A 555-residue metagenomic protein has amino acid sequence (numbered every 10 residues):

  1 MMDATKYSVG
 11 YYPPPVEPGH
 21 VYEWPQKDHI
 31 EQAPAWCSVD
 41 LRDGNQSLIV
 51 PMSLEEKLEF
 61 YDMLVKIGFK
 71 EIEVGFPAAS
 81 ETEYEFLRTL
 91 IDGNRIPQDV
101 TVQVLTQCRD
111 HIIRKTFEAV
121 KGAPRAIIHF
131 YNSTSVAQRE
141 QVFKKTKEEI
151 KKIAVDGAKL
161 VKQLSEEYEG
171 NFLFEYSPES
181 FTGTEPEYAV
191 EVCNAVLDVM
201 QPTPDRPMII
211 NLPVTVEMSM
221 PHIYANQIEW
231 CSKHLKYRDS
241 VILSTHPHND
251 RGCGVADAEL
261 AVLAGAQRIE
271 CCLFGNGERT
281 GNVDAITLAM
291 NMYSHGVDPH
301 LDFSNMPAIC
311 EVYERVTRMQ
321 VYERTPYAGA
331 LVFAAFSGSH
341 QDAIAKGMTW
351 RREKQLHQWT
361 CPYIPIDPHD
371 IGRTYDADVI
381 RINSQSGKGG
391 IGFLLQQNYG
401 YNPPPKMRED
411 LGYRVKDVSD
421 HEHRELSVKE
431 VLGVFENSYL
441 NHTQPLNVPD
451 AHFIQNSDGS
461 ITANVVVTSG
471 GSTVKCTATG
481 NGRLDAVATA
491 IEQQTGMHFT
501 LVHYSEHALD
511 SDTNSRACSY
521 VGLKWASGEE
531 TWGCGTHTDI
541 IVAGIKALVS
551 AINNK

Functional and structural regions predicted by a protein language model:
M1-D110, V379-I382, S386, G392-L394: N-terminal capping/small domains of soluble enzymes
M2-R42, G296-T477, T513-C518: A mid-to-C-terminal "edge-of-domain" accessory segment
A4, V9-Y11, W36, S47-E71 (+3 more regions): Alpha/beta enzyme core
D43, S47, P77-E81, S135-A137 (+5 more regions): Short, small-residue-enriched loops and turns at beta-alpha junctions that line or gate enzyme active sites
L212-V214, I242, E270-E278, M290-D302 (+3 more regions): Short beta-alpha connecting loops at secondary-structure transitions that line or flank enzyme active sites
S219-K354: Catalytic alpha/beta core domains of metabolic enzymes, predominantly
F453-A463, G470-G471, T477-E529, T538: A conserved regulatory-domain signal marking ACT and ACT-like small-molecule sensing domains and adjacent regulatory
E529-K555: Mixed-charge, glycine-accented linear interaction segment located at domain edges/termini
